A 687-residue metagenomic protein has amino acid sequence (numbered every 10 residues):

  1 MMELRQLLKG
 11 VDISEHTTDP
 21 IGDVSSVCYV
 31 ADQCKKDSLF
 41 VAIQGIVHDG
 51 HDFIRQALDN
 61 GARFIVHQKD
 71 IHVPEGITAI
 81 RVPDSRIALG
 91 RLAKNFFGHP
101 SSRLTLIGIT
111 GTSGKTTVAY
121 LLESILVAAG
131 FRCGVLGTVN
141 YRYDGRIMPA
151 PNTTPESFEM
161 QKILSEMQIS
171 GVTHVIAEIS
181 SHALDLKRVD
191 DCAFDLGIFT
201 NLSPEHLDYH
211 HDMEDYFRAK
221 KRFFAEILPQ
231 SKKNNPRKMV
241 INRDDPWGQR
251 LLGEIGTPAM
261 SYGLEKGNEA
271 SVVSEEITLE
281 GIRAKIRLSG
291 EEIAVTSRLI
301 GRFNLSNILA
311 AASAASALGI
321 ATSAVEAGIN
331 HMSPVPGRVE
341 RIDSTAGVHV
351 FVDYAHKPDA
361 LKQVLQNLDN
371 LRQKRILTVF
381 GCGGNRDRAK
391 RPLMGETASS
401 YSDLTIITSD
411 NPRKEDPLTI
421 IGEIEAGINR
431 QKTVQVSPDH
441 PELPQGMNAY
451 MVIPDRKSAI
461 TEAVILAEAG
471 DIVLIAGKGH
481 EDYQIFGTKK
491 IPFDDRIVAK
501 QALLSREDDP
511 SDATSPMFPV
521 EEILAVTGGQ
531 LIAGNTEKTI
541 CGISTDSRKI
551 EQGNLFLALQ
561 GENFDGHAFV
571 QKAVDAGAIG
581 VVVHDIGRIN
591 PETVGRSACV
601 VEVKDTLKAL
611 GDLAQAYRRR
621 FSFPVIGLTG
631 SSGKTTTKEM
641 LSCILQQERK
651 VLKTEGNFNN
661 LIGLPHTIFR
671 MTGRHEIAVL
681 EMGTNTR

Functional and structural regions predicted by a protein language model:
M1-R91, N95, S271-S274, A294 (+5 more regions): N-terminal leader/targeting and accessory segments in enzymes
Q6-L8, I65-K69, G395-A469, T514 (+2 more regions): C-terminal helical cap/extension that packs against the catalytic core of soluble nucleotide-cofactor enzymes
G45-H48, V335-G337, D359-L361, Q366-H440 (+4 more regions): Active-site beta-alpha connecting loops in nucleotide-dependent enzymes
G45-V47, I71, S181-H182, P204-E205 (+7 more regions): Short glycine-rich anion-binding loops that position phosphate/pyrophosphate groups of nucleotides and phosphorylated
I54, E123, L164, K220 (+7 more regions): Generic hydrophobic/aromatic pocket-lining and core-packing "Φ" positions
H72-G76, L196-V350, Q373, V434-Q445 (+5 more regions): Acidic, Mg2+-coordinating active-site environments of NTP-dependent enzymes
A88-R243, W247-I255, L288, L309 (+3 more regions): Phosphate-binding loop of NTP-binding sites
I472-S505: Glycine/aspartate-rich loop-and-adjacent alpha/beta segment that forms the canonical ThDP
